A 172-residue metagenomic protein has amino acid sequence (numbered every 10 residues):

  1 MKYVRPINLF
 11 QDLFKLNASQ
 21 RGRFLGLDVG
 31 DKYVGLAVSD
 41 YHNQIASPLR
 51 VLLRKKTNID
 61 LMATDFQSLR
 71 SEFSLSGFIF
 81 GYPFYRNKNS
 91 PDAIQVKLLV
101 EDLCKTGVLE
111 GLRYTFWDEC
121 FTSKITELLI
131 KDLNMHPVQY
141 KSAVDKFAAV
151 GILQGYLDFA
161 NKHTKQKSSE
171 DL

Functional and structural regions predicted by a protein language model:
K2-L25, K32-L172: Phosphate- and other anionic-substrate recognition elements at nucleic-acid/protein interfaces
